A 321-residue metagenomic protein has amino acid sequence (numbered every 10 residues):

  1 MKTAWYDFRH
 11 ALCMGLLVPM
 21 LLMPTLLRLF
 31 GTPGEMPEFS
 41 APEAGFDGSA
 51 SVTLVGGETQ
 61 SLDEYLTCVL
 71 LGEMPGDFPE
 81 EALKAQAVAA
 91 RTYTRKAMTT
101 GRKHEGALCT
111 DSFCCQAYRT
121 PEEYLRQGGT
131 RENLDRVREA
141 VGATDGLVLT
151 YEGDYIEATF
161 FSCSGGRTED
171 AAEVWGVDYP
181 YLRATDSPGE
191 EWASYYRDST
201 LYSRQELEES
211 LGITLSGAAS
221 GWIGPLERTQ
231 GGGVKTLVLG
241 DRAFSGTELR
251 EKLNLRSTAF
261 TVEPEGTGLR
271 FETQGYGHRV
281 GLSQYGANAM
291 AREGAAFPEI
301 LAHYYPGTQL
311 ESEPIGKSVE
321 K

Functional and structural regions predicted by a protein language model:
M1-K321: Conserved, single-site charged/polar hotspot
